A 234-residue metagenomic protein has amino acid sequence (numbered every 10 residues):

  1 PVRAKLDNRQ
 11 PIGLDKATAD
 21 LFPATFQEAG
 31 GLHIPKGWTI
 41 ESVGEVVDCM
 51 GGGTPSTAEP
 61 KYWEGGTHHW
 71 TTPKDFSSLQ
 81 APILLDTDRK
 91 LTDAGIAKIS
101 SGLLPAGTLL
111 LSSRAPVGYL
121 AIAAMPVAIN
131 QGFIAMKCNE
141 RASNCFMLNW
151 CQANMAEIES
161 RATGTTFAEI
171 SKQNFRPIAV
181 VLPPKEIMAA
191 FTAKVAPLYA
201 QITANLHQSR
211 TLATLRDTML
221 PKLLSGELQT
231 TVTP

Functional and structural regions predicted by a protein language model:
P1-Q10: Extended, domain-scale alpha-helical bundle/helix-rich regions
L14-D15, A19-F26, G30, K36-P82 (+2 more regions): Low-complexity, Lys/Gly-biased intrinsically disordered segments
K16-T54, V181, K185-V232: Non-catalytic DNA-recognition/assembly elements of restriction-modification systems
G30, G132-I134, N174-I178, L198: Short amphipathic alpha-helical segments
T72-K74, D88-Q152, A162-T163, S171: A short beta-sheet element
P82, L120-I122, N144-F146, I158-S160 (+3 more regions): Extended hydrophobic-aromatic, low-complexity segments
A153-V180: Specificity-determining recognition surfaces
